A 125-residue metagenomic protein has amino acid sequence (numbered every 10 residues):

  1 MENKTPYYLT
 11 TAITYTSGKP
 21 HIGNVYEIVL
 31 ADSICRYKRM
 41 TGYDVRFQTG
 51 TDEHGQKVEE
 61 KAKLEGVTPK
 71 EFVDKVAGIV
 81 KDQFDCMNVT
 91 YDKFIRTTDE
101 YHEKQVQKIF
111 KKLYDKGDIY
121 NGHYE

Functional and structural regions predicted by a protein language model:
M1-E125: N-terminal, positively charged nucleic-acid-binding surface of large information/translation enzymes
